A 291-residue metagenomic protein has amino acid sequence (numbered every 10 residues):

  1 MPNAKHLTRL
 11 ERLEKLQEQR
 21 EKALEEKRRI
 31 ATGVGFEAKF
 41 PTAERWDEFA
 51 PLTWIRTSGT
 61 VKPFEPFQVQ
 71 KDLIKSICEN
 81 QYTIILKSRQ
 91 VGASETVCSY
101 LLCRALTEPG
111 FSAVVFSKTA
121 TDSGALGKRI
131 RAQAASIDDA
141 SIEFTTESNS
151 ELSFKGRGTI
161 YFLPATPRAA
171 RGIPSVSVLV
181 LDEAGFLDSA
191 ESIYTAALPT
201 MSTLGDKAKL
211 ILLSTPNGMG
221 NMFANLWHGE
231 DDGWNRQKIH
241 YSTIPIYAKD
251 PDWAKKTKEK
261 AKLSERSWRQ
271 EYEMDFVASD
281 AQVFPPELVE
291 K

Functional and structural regions predicted by a protein language model:
P2-K291: Phosphate/NTP-binding elements of NTP-utilizing enzymes
